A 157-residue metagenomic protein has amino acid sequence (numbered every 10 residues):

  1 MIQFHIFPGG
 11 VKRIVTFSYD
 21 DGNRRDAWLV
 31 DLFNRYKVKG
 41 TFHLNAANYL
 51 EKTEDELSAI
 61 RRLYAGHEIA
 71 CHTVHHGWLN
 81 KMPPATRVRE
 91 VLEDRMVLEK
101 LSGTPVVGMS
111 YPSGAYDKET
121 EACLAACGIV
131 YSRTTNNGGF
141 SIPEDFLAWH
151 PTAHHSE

Functional and structural regions predicted by a protein language model:
M1-F17, R24, T53-L57: N-terminal pre-catalytic segment of deacetylase/amide-hydrolase enzymes
Y19-G22, T73: Active-site metal-binding loops of divalent metal-dependent hydrolases
G22-W28: Short acidic, Gly/Ser-rich segments with clustered Asp/Glu that frequently serve as metal-coordination loops in enzyme
D31: Active-site neighborhood of HAD-like aspartate-dependent phosphohydrolases
N34-A122, A126-V130, N137-A153: Metal-dependent polysaccharide deacetylase catalytic core of the NodB/CE4 family, i.e., the active-site-bearing domain
H155-E157: Short, intrinsically disordered, charge-balanced linker/junction segments flanking boundaries in proteins
